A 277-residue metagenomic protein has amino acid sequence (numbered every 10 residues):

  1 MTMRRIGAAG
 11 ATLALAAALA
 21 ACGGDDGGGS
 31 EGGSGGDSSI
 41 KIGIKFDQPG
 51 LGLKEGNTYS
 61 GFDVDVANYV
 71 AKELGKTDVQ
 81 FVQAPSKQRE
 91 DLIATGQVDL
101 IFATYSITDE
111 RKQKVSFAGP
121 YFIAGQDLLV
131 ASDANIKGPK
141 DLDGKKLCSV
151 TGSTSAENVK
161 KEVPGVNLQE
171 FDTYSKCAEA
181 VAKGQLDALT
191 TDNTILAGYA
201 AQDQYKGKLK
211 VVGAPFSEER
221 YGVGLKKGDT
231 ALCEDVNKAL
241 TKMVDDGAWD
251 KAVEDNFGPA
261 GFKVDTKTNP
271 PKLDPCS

Functional and structural regions predicted by a protein language model:
A17-A21: C-terminal motif of bacterial Sec signal peptides marking the signal peptidase cleavage site
G23-D26: Bacterial signal peptide processing site
G32-A103: Extracytoplasmic small-molecule ligand-binding "clamshell" domains of the periplasmic binding protein/Venus flytrap
I42-P49, Y59-K72, A124-A178, A188 (+1 more regions): Bilobed "Venus flytrap"/periplasmic-binding protein-like clamshell domains and structurally analogous long
K45, F122-V130, A201-N237, P259-S277: Periplasmic-binding protein-like
V79-D91, A134-N135, Q169-K183, E219: Short helix-initiation/N-cap motifs at beta->coil->alpha
F81-D141: Acidic, polar ligand-binding/catalytic clefts
T104-Q113, K160, D187-S217: A ligand-binding cleft/hinge motif common to bilobed small-molecule-binding domains
